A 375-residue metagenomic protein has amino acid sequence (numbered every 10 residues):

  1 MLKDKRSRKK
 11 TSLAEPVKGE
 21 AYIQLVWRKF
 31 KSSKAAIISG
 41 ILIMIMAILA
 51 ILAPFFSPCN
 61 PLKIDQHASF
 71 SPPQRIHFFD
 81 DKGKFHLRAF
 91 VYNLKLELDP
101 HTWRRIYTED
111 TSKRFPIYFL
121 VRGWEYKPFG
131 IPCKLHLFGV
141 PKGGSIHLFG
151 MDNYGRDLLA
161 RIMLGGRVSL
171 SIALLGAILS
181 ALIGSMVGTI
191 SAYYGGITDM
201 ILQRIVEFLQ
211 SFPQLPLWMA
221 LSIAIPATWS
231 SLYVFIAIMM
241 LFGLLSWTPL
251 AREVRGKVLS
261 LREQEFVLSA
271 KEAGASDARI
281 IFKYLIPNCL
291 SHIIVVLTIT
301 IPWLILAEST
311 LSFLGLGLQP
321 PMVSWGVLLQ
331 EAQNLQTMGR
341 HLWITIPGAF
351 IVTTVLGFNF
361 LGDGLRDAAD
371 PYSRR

Functional and structural regions predicted by a protein language model:
M1-A181, S185, G317, P321-M322 (+4 more regions): Gly/Trp-centered helix-boundary motif
M151-R375: Alpha-helical transmembrane segments of integral membrane proteins, especially multi-pass inner/plasma-membrane
